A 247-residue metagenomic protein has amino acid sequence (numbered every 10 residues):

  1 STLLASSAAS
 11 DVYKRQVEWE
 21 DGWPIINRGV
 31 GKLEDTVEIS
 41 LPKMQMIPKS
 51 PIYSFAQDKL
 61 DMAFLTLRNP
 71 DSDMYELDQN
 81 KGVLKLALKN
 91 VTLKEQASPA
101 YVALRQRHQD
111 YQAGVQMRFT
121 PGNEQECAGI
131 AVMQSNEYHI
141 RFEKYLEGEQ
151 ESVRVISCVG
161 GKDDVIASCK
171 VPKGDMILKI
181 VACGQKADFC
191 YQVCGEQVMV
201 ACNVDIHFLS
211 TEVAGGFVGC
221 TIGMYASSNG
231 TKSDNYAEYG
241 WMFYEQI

Functional and structural regions predicted by a protein language model:
T2-A9, Y13: Single conserved hydrophobic/aromatic residue that forms the stacking wall/gate of nucleotide- or nucleobase-binding
R15, W23-I247: Extracellular glycan-recognition regions
